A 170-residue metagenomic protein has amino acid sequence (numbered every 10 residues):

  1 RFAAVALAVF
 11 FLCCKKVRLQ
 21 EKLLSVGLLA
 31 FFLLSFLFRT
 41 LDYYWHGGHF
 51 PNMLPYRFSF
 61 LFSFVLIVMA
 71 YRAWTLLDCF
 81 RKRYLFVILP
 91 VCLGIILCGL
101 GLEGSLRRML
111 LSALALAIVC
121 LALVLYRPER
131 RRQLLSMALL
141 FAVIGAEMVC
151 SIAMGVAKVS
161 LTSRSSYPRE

Functional and structural regions predicted by a protein language model:
R1, R169-E170: Secondary-structure junction/capping motif
R1-A30, V119-R127: Hydrophobic, aromatic-rich transmembrane alpha-helices and their immediate juxtamembrane boundary segments
V26-T40, H49-R169: Contiguous transmembrane helix-bundle modules in multi-pass membrane proteins
